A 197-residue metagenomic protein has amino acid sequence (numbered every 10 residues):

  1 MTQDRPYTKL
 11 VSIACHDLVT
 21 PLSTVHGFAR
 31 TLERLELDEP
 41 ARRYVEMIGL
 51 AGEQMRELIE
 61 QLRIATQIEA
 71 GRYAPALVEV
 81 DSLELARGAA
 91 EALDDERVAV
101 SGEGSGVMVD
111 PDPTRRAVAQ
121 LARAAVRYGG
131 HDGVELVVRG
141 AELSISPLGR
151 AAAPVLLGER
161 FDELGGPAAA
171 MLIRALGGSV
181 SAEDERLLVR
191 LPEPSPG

Functional and structural regions predicted by a protein language model:
K9-H16: Conserved phosphoacceptor histidine of two-component systems
T24-E39: Conserved C-terminal segment of the DHp
L50-M55: Short alpha-helical segment of the dimerization/phosphotransfer core of two-component systems
A70-P75, G106-V109, P113: Conserved micro-motifs of the catalytic ATP-binding
A76-V80, R97-G106, R139: Conserved catalytic submotifs in the C-terminal HATPase_c
E142-P167: Glycine-rich/acidic phosphate-handling loop/turn and adjacent ATP-lid/helix of nucleotide-binding kinase/ATPase domains
A169-I173: Detector for a conserved hydrophobic position within an alpha-helical segment of the HATPase_c
